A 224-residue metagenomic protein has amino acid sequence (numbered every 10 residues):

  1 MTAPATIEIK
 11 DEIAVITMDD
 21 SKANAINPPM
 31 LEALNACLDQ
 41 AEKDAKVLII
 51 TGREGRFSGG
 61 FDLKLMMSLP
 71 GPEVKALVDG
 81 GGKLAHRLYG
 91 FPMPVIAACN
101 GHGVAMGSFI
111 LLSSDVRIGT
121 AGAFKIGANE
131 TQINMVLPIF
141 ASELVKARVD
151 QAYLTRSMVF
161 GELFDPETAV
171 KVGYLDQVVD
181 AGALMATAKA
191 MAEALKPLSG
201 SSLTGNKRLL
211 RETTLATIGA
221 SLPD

Functional and structural regions predicted by a protein language model:
M1-T51, H86: Conserved CoA-thioester-binding segment of acyl-CoA-metabolizing enzymes
M1-V15, S157-P197, G205-D224: Amphipathic alpha-helical segments at domain termini/boundaries
E32-A33, D44, G52-L84, A220: Glycine- (often His-adjacent) and acidic-residue-rich active-site loop that binds/positions the CoA thioester
I50, I110-L112, A169, A188: Hydrophobic/aromatic residues within transmembrane alpha-helices of multi-pass small-molecule transporters
G55-S58, G103-A105, K125, L210-T213: Short, active-site-adjacent cap segments at secondary-structure transitions
L84-I133: Glycine-rich beta-to-alpha active-site loop
A141-A152: Hydrophobic, secondary-structure "cap" segments at the distal end of domains
